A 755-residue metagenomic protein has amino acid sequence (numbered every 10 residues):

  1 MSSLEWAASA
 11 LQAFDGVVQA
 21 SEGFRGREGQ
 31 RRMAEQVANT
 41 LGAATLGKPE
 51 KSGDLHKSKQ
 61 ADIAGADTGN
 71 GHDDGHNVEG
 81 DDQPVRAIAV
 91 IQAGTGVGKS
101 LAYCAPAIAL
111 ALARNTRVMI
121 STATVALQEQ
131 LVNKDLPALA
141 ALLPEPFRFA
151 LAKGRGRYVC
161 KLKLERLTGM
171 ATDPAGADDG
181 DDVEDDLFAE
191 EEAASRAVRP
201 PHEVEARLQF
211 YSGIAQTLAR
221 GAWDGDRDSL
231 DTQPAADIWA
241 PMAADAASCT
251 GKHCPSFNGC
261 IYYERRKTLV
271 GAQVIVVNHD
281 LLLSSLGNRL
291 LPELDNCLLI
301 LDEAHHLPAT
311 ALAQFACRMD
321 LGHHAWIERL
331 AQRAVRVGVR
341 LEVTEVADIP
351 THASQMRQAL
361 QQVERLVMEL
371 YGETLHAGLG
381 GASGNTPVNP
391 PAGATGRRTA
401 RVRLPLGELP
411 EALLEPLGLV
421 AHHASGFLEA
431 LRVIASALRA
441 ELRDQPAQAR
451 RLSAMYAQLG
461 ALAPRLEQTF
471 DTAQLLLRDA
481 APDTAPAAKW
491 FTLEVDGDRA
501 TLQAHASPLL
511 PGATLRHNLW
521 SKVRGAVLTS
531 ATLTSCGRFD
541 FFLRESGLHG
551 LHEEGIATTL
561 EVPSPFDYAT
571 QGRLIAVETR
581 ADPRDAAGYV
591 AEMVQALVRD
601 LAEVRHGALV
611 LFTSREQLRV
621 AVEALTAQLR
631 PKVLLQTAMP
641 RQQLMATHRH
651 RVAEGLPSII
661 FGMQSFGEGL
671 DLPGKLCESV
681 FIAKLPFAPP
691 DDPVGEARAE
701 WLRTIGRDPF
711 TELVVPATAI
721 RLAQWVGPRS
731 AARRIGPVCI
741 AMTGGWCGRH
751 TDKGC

Functional and structural regions predicted by a protein language model:
S2-D15, L46-V85, T95, L112-R117 (+3 more regions): A substrate-engagement module of RecA-like helicase motors
A38-G42, S100-R114, K134-A138: Walker A/P-loop NTP-binding motif
Y103, A109, A126-E129, K134-P137 (+3 more regions): Signature of the SF2 helicase/ATPase Hel1-core->accessory helical subdomain module
R117-A126, V527-A531, H606-T613, I740-M742: Conserved RecA-like ASCE P-loop NTPase motor core of nucleic-acid helicases/translocases
P234, W239-Q273, L283, N288-L290 (+4 more regions): A contiguous, basic/glycine-rich beta-loop/short-helix subdomain that forms a polymer-engagement track
V577-A587, A638-C747: Conserved RecA-like P-loop NTPase helicase motor core
V577-T613: Conserved interdomain hinge at the start of the Helicase C-terminal
T613-T637: Conserved helicase motor "Helicase C" RecA-like lobe of SF1/SF2 P-loop NTPases
